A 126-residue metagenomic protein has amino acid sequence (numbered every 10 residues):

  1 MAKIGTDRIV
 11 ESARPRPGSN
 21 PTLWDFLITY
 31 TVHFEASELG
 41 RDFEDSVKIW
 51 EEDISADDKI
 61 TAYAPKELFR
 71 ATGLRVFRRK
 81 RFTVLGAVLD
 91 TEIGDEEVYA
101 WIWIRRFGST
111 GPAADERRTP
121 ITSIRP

Functional and structural regions predicted by a protein language model:
M1-D7, S12, S19-T22, S37-L39 (+1 more regions): Short N-terminal segments
K3-R14, P65-L74, R106-P126: Short beta-strand elements
V10-F34, F77-F82: Contiguous beta-strand segments within globular domains
N20-F26, L39-R41, L74-V76, E92-E96: Solvent-exposed loop and beta-edge segments used for protein-protein assembly and interaction
T31-E38, G86-L89: Short amphipathic, basic-aromatic surface patches that mediate peripheral association with negatively charged
A36-A62, I102-I104: Extended low-complexity, serine/threonine- and proline-enriched intrinsically disordered segments
E44-W50, V88-P120: Internal, hydrophobic beta-strand segments that form the core of beta-sheet-rich folds
T61-T91: A beta-strand/beta-hairpin structural motif
